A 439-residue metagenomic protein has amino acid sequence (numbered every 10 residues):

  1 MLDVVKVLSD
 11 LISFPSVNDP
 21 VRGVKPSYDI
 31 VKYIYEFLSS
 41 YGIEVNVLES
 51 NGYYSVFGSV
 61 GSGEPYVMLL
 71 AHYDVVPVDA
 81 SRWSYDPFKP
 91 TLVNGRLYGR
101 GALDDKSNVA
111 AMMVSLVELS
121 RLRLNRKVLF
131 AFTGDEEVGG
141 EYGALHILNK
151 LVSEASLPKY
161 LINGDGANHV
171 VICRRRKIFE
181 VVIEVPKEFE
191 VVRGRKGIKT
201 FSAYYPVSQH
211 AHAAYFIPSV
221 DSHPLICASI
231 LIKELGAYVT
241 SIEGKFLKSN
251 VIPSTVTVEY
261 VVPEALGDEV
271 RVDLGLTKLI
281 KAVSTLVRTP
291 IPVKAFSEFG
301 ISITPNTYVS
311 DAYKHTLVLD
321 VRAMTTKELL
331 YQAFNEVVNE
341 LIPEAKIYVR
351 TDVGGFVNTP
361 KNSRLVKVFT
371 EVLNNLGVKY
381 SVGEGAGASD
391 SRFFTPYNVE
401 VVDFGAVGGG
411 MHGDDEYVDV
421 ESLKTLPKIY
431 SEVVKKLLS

Functional and structural regions predicted by a protein language model:
M1-R100, L119-R126: Acidic/His- and Gly-rich active-site-bordering loop/insert found across diverse amide/peptide-bond hydrolases
V93-D104, V378-S381, G413-D414: Short pre-catalytic strand/loop immediately N-terminal to key active-site residues, enriched for Gly-Thr
K106-E188: Acidic/histidine-rich catalytic neighborhood of metal-dependent amide-processing enzymes
V114-R121, S229-E234, E432-K435: Short glycine/serine- and small hydrophobic-enriched flexible loop segments
V152-E328: Midchain, well-structured core segments that form catalytic/ion-binding scaffolds
F216-E243, K281-I291, F356-Y397, V401: Active-site-adjacent substrate-binding region of metalloamidase/peptidase-like peptide-processing proteins
S249, Y308-R322, Y348-V353, K367-L437: Zn-dependent metallopeptidase/amidohydrolase metal-coordination segment
L329-I347: Redox- and metal-dependent alpha/beta enzyme cores, enriched for Fe-S-associated oxidoreductases and cofactor-handling
